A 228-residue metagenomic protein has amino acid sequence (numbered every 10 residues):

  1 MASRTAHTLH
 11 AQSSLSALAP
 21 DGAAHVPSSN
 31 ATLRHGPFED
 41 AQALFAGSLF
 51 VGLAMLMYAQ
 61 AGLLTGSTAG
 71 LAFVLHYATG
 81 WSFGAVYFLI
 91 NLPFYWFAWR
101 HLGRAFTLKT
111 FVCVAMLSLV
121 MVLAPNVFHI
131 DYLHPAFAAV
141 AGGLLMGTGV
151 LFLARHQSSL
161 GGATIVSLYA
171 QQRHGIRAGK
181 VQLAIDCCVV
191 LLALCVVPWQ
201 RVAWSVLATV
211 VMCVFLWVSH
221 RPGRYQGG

Functional and structural regions predicted by a protein language model:
A2-G228: Core subunits and conserved enzymes of cellular information-processing and envelope-translocation systems across
